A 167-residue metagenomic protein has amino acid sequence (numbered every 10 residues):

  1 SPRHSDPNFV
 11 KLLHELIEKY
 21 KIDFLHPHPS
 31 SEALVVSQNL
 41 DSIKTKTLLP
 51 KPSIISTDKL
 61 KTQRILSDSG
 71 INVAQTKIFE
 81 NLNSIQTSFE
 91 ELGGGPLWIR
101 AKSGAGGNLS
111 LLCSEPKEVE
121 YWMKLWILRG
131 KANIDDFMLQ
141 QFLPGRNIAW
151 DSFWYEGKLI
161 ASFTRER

Functional and structural regions predicted by a protein language model:
S1-E15: Glycine-rich, highly charged phosphate/nucleotide-binding loops
S1-S5, K77-N81, L111-S114: Short acidic-hydrophobic, aromatic-tinged amphipathic segments that line or gate anion-handling sites
K19-Y20, L92: Active-site charged/polar residues at nucleotide-handling catalytic sites that mediate phosphoryl, nucleotidyl
Y20-T57, N72-K77: A short, GP-enriched loop/loop-strand-helix hinge that lies immediately N-terminal to, or at the N-terminal rim
E32-V36, I85, N147-I148: Short, well-ordered alpha-helical microsegments
I54-N72, T76, N81, I85-S88: Glycine-/Pro-rich loop/turn segments that contact NAD(P) or position catalytic residues in Rossmann-like domains
G94-E118: Conserved anion/nucleotide-ligand pocket segment
S114, E120-R167: Phosphate-binding site of ATP-dependent enzymes
